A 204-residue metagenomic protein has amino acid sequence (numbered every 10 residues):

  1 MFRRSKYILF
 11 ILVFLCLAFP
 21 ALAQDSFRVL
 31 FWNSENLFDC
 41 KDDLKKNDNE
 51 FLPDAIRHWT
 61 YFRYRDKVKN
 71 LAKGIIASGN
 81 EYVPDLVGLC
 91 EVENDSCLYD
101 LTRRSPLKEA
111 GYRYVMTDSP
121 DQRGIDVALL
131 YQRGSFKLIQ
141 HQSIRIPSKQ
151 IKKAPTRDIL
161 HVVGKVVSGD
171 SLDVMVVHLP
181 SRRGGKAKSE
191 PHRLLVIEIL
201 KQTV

Functional and structural regions predicted by a protein language model:
M1-L9: Bacterial N-terminal signal peptides that target proteins for export
L9-A18: Bacterial N-terminal signal peptides
F19-L22, T203-V204: Short, intrinsically disordered, charge-balanced linker/junction segments flanking boundaries in proteins
A21-S105, E109, V115-I125, I197-E198: N-terminal, active-site-proximal structural segment of metallo-dependent hydrolase catalytic domains
R28-N36, Q140-Q142, S171-S181: Active-site-proximal beta-strand elements of phosphoester/diester hydrolases
V92-S171: Structured beta-strand-rich core segments of catalytic domains in phosphoester-bond hydrolases
L160-V204: Extracytoplasmic, non-cytosolic globular domains
